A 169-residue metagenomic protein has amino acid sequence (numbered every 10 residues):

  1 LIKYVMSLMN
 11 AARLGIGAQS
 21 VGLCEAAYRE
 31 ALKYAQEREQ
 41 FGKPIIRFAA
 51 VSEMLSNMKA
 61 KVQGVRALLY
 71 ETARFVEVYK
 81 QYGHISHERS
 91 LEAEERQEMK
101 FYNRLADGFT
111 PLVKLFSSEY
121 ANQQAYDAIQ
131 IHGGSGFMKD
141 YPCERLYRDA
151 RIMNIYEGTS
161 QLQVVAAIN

Functional and structural regions predicted by a protein language model:
L1-R66, P111, R151-Y156, S160-N169: Glycine-rich beta->alpha junctions and the first turn(s) of the following alpha-helix
L1-V5, R29, E39, L91 (+3 more regions): Membrane-targeting and insertion segments and their boundary/processing signals
Y4, H84-H87, H132: Histidine (H) residue identity feature
A11, E30-F41, E71-V78, Y126-Q130 (+1 more regions): Conserved helix-loop functional segments at active or binding sites
F48, I85-R89, D140-Y141: Beta-strand segments within the central parallel beta-sheet cores of soluble alpha/beta enzyme folds
Q63-F116: C-terminal helix-coil-helix/basic helical segment that borders enzyme active sites and/or dimer interfaces and provides
Q97-N169: Alpha-helix capping/hinge segments and adjacent helical runs
